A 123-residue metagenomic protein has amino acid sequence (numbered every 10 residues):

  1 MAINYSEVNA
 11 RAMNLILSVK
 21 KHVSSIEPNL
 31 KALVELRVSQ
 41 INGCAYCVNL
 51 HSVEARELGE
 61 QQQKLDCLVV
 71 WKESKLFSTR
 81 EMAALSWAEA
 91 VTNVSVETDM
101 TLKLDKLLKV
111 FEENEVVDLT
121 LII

Functional and structural regions predicted by a protein language model:
M1-I123: Hydrophobic alpha-helical segments
